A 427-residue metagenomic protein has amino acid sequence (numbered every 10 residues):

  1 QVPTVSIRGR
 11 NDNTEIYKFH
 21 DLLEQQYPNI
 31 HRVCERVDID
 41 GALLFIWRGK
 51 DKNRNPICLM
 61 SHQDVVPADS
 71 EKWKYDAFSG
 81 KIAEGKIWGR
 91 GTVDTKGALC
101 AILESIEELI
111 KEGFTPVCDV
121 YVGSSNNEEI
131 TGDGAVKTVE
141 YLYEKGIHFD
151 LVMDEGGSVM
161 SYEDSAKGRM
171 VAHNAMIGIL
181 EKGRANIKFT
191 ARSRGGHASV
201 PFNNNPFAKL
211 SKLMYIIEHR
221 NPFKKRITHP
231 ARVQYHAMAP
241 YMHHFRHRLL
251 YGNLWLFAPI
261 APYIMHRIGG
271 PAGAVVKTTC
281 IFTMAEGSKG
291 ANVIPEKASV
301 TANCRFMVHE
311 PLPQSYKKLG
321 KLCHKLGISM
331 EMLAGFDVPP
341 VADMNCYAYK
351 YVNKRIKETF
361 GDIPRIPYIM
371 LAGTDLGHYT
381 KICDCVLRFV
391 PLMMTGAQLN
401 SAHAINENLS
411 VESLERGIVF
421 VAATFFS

Functional and structural regions predicted by a protein language model:
Q1-S70, K297-T301, L312-P313: N-terminal helical capping/dimerization or prosegment-like subdomains of hydrolases acting on amide or phosphate bonds
E35-D40, L44-I46, K52-N53, M160-Y162 (+5 more regions): An extended, acidic, His-containing surface patch that forms the Zn2+-binding/catalytic region of metallohydrolases
R36, R54-S124, E412: Active-site metal-coordination/substrate-binding segment of hydrolases, especially metallo-dependent peptidases
Q63-D64, I217-P222, G320-I328: A common structural junction motif
Y75, V117, I147-H148, M170-A172 (+3 more regions): Short, solvent-exposed loop/turn segments at the edges of secondary structure
I87, V93-M176: Acidic/histidine-rich catalytic neighborhood of metal-dependent amide-processing enzymes
K137-Y141, S199-K224: A short core secondary-structure module
